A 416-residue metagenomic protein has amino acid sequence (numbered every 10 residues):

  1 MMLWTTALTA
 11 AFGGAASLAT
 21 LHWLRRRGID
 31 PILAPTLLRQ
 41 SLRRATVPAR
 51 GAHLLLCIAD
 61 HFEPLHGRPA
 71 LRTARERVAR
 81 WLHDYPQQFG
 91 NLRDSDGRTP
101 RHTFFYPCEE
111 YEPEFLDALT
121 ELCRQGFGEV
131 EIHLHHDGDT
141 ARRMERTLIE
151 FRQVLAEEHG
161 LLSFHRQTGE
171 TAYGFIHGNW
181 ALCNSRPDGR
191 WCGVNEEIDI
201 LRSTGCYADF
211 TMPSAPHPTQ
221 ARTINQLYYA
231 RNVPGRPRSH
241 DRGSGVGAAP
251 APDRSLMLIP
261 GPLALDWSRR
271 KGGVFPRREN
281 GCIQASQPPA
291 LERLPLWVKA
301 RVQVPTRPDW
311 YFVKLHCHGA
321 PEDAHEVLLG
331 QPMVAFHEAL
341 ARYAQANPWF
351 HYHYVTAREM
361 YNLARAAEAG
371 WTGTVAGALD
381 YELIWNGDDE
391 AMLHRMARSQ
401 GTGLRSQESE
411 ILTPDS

Functional and structural regions predicted by a protein language model:
M1-T9: Feature marks short, highly hydrophobic, charge-poor N-terminal signal-anchor/signal peptide-like helices that anchor
L3, S203, A208-P216, Q220-R222 (+3 more regions): C-terminal domain-boundary segment and adjacent tail
F12-G14, L18-Q125, H136, A172-Y173: Active-site beta->alpha N-cap acidic-glycine motif
L18, I29-R44, L161-D309: Active-site-adjacent pocket scaffolds in enzyme catalytic domains
V47-G51, P86-R98, P113-E131, L148-E170 (+3 more regions): Acidic (Asp/Glu)-rich catalytic clusters
R72-G90, F115-L116, M144-E158, R190-I200 (+2 more regions): Well-ordered, non-membrane alpha-helical segments in soluble/globular domains
T103-D188, M212, L315-C317, T356: Metal-dependent polysaccharide deacetylase catalytic core of the NodB/CE4 family, i.e., the active-site-bearing domain
H394-S416: Intrinsic disorder/low-complexity segments
